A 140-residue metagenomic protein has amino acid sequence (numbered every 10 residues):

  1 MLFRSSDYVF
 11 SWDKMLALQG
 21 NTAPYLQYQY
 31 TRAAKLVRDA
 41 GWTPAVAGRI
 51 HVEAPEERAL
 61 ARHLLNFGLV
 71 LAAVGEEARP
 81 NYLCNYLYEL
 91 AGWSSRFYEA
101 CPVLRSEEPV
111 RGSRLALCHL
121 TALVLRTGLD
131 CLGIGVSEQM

Functional and structural regions predicted by a protein language model:
M1-M140: Non-catalytic interaction-recognition regions
